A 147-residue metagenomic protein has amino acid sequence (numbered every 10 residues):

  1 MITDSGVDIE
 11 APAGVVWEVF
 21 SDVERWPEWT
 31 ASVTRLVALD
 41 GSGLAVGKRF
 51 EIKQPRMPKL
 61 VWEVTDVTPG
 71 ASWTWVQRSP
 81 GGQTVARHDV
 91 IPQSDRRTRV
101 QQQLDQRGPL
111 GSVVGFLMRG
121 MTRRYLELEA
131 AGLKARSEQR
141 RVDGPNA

Functional and structural regions predicted by a protein language model:
M1-D8, R49, K59, S72 (+2 more regions): Intrinsic-disorder/low-complexity, polar/charged segments enriched in Ser/Thr/Lys/Arg/Asp/Glu/Gln
M1-G41, A147: Hydrophobic ligand-binding cavity/cleft-lining segments
S5-V7, L60-D66, Q77, V85-P92: Hydrophobic/aromatic beta-strand elements that line small-molecule binding cavities or substrate pockets in beta-rich
A13-G14, G41, T65-G70, D89-R99: A short, structured loop/turn motif at beta-sheet edges
K48-P55, W73-S79: Short beta-strand segments that buttress and anchor functional surface loops
Q54, V64, Q77, Q102-L104: Residue-level recognition of conserved beta-strand positions in structured domain cores
P69, P80-G82, Q93-D95, R107-P109 (+1 more regions): Short coil/turn motifs at secondary-structure junctions
R99, D105-A147: A conserved amphipathic terminal alpha-helix motif
